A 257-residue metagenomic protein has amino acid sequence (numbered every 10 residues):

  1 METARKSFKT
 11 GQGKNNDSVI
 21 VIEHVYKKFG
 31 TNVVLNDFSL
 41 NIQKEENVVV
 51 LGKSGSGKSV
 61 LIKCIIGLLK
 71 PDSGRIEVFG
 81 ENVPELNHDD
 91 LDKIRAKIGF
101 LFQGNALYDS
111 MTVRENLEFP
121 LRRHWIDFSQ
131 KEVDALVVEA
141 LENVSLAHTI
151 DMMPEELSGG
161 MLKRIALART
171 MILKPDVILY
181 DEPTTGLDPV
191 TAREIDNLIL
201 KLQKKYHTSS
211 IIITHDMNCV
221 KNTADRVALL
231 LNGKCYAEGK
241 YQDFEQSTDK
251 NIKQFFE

Functional and structural regions predicted by a protein language model:
I66: Helix-to-loop junction immediately C-terminal to a conserved catalytic motif
Q130-H148: Conserved ABC ATPase "signature" region
M153-L157, M161: Conserved ABC ATPase signature
I172-D176: A short, proline-enriched helix->beta-strand linker immediately N-terminal to the Walker B motif in ABC-type P-loop
I178-D181: Catalytic Walker B motif of ABC-type/P-loop ATPase nucleotide-binding domains
P189-T191: Helix N-cap at the start of a conserved alpha-helix in ABC-type nucleotide-binding domains
